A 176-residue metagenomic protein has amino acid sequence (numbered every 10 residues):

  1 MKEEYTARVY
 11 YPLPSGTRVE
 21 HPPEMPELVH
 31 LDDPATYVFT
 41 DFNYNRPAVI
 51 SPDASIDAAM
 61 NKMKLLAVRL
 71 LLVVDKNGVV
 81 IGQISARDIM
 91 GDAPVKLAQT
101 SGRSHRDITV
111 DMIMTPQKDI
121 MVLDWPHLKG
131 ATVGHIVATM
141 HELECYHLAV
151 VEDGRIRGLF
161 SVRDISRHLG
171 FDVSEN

Functional and structural regions predicted by a protein language model:
M1-N176: Tandem CBS (Cystathionine beta-synthase) repeat/Bateman regulatory domains
